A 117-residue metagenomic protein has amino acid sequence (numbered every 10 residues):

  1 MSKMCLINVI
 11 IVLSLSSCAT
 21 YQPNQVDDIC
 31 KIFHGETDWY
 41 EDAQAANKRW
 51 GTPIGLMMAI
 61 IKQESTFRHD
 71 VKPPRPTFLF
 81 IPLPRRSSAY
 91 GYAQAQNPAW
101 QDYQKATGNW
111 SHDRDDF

Functional and structural regions predicted by a protein language model:
M1-I7: Bacterial N-terminal signal peptides that target proteins for export
I7-S16: Bacterial N-terminal signal peptides
A19-F117: Catalytic glycan-binding domains that act on GlcNAc-containing polysaccharides
